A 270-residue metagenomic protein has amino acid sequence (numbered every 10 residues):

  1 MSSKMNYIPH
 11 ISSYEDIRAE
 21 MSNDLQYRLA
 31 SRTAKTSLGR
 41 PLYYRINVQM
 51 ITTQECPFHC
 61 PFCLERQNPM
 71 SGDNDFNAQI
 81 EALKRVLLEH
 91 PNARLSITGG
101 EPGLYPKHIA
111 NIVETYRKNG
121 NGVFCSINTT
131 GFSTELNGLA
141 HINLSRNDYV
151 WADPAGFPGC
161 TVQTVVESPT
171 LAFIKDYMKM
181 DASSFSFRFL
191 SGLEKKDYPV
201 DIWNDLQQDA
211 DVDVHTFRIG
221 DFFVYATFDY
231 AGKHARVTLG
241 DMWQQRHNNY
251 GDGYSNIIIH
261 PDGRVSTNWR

Functional and structural regions predicted by a protein language model:
M1-E15: Intrinsically disordered, low-structural-confidence terminal and linker regions
M5, D16-Q79: Canonical Radical SAM [4Fe-4S] cluster-binding loop centered on the CxxxCxxC motif and its immediate flanking residues
N47-I51, L64-N77, H90-Y105, Y116-A155 (+2 more regions): Core AdoMet radical
L64, E81-L83, L88-H90, D229: Glycine-rich short-loop/terminal segments
Q79-L83, S133-E135, P169-M178: Short, acidic/polar
E81-R85, K107-K118, D176: Alpha-helical scaffolding segments of alpha/beta enzyme cores, especially the outer helices of TIM-barrel or partial
S145-D262, S266: Radical SAM enzyme [4Fe-4S]-AdoMet core and its adjacent flexible, acidic and glycine-rich loops/tails across
N268-R270: Charged phosphate-binding loop/patch that engages nucleotide di/tri-phosphates or the phosphate backbone of nucleic
